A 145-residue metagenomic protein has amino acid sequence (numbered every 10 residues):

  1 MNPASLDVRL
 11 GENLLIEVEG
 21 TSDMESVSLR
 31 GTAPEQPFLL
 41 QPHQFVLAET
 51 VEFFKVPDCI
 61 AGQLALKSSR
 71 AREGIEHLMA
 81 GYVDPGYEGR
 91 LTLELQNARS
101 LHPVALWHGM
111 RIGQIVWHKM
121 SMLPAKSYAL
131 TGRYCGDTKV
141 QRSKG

Functional and structural regions predicted by a protein language model:
M1-G145: DUTPase catalytic domain/fold
